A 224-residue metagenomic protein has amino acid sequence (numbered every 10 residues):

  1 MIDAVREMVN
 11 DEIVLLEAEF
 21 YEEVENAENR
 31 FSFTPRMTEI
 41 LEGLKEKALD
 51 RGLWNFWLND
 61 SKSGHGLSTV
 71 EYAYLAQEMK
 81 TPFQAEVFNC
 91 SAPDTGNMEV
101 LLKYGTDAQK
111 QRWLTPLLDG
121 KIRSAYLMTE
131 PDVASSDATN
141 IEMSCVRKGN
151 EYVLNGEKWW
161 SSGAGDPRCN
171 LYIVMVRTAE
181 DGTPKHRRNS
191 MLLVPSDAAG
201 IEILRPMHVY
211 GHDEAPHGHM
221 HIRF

Functional and structural regions predicted by a protein language model:
M1-A92, K103, A108-P116, R123: Amphipathic, small/basic residue-rich leader segments at the start of a protein or domain
L67-T69, S136-T139, A164-C169, P184-R187 (+1 more regions): Short glycine/proline-enriched turns and hinge-like loops at secondary-structure junctions
M98-Y104, Y126-L127, D181: Flexible, glycine-rich active-site loops centered on histidine and acidic residues that chelate a metal or position
G120-T129: A short, Trp-centered hydrophobic/proline-enriched beta-strand micro-motif
T129-A134, W160-S162, M207-G211: Short, solvent-exposed loop/turn elements at beta->coil junctions and helix N-caps that rim active or binding pockets
N140, A199-F224: Flexible, small-/acidic-enriched active-site or ligand-binding loops
M143-V146: A structural signal for short hydrophobic beta-strand segments in well-ordered beta-sheet cores
N150-E151, N155-L204: A short core secondary-structure module
